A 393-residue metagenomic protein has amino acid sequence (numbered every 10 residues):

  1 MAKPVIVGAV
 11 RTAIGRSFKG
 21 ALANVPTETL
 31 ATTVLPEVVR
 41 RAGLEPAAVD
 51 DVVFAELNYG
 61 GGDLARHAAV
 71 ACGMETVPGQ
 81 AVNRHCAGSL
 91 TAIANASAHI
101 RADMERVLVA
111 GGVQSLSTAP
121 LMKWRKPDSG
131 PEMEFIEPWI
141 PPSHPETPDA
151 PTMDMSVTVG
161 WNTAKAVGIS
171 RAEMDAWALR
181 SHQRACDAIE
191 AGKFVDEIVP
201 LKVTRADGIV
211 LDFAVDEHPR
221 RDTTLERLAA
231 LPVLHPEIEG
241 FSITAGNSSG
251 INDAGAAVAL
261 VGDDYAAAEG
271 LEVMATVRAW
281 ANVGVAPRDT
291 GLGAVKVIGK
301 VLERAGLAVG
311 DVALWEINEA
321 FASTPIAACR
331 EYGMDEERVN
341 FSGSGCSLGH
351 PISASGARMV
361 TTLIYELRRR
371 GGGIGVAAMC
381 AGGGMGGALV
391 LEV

Functional and structural regions predicted by a protein language model:
M1-T27, K165, T224-L292, K296-G299 (+4 more regions): Condensing-enzyme catalytic core mediating Claisen C-C bond formation in acyl metabolism
R11-T12, N24-E28, R41, E173-A268 (+2 more regions): N-terminal extracellular/periplasmic Venus flytrap/periplasmic-binding protein-like
L22-V107, G111-S129, I198-F213, R288 (+1 more regions): Conserved beta-ketoacyl condensing-enzyme motif
T27-A42, L64, A68, A92 (+6 more regions): Short, well-ordered amphipathic alpha-helical segments that serve as non-catalytic structural scaffolds within diverse
P36-A48, T163-G168, A266-V273, G299-L314 (+1 more regions): Phosphate/pyrophosphate-binding loops at sites that engage ATP/ADP/AMP, CoA/4′-phosphopantetheine, polyphosphate
A55-V107, A150-S156, D222-G250, E331-R358 (+2 more regions): Conserved catalytic cysteine-centered active-site region of acyl-thioester-dependent Claisen-condensing enzymes
V107-N162: Flexible glycine-/small-residue-enriched beta->alpha junction loops that bind anionic phosphate/pyrophosphate groups
V159-W161, E197, R205, R278-S347: Active-site pocket-lining segment
